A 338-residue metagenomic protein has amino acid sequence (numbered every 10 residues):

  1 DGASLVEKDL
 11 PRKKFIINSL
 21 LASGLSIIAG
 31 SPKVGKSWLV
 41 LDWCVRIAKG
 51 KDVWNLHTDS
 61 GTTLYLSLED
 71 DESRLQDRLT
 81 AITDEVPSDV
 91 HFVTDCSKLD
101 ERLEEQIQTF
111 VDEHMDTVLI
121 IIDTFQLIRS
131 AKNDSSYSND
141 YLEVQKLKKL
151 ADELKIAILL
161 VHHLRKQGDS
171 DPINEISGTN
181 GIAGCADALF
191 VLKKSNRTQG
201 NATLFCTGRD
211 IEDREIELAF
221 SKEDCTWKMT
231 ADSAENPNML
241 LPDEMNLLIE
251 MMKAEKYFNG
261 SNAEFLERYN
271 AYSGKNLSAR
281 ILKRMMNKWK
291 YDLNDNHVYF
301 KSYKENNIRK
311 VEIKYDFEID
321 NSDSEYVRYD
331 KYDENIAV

Functional and structural regions predicted by a protein language model:
A3, L10-R12, I16-I17, D52 (+3 more regions): Conserved inter-motif catalytic segment of the P-loop NTP-binding fold
V6-R12, S170-I173: Short gly/ser/thr-rich secondary-structure transition/capping motifs
A22-S26, G61: Pre-Walker A (Motif I) flank of P-loop NTPase domains
I27-A29, S37-W38, L66, S138-W227 (+1 more regions): Phosphate-binding/switch region of NTP-binding enzymes
P32: The conserved Walker
L39, W43: Hydrophobic positions on the alpha1 helix immediately C-terminal to the Walker A/P-loop
A48: Gly/Ala-rich phosphate-binding loop of Rossmann-like dinucleotide-binding domains, activating on the conserved
E223-V338: DNA transaction DNA-binding modules
